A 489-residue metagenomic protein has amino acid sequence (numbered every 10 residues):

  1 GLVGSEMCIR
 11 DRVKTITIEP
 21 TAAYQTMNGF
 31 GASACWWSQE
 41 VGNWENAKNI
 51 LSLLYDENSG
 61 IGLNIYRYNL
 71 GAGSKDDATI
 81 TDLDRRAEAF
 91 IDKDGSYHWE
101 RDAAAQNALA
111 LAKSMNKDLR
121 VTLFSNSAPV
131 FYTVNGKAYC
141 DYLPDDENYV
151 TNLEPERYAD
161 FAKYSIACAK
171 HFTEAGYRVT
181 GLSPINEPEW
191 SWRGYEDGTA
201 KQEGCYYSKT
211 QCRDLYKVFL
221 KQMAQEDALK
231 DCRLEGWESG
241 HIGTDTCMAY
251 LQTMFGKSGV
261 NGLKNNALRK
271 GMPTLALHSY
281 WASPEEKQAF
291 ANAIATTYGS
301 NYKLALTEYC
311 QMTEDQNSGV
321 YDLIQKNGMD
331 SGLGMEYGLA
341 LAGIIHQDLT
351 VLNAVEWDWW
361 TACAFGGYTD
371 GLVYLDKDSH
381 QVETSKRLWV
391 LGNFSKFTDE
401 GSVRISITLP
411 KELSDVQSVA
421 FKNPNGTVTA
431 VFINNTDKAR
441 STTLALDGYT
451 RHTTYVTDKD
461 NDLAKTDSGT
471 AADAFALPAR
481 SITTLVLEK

Functional and structural regions predicted by a protein language model:
L2-I9: Short, small-residue-biased leader/transition segments that mark boundaries at the very start of proteins
V13-T180, P184, W192, T199-K209 (+3 more regions): N-terminal catalytic cores of secreted or lumenal carbohydrate-active enzymes
A32, G62, V121, L182 (+5 more regions): Conserved, mostly hydrophobic/aromatic
D160-A167, H171-A175, P188-E314: Active-site neighborhood of glycoside hydrolase catalytic domains
K303-N393, S406-P410: Aromatic/acidic polysaccharide-binding cleft in carbohydrate-active enzymes
P410-T450, R480: Carbohydrate-binding surface patches
L446-D462: Solvent-exposed beta-hairpin/edge-strand motifs
D467-K489: C-terminal beta-strand-rich structural cap/linker in extracellular carbohydrate-active enzymes
